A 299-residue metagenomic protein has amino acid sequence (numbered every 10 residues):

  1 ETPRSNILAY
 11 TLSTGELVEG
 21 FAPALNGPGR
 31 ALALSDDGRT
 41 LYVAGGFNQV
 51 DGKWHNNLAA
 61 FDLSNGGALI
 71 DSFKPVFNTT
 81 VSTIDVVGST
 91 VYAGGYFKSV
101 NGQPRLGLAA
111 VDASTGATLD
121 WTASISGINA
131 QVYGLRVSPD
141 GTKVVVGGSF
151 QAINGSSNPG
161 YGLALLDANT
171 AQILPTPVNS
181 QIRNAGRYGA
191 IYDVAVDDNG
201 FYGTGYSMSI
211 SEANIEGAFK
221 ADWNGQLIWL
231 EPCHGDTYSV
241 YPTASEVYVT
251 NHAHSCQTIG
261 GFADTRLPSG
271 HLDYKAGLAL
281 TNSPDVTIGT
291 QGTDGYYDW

Functional and structural regions predicted by a protein language model:
E1-W299: Extracytoplasmic surface signature
